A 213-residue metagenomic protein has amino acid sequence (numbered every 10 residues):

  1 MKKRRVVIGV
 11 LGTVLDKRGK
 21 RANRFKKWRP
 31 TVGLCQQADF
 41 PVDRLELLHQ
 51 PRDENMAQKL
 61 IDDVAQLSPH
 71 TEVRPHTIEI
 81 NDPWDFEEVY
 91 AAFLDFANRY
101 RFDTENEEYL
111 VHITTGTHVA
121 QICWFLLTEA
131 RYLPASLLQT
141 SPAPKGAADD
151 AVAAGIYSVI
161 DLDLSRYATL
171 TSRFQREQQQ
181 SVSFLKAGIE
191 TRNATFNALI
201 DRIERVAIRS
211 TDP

Functional and structural regions predicted by a protein language model:
M1-K59, D63-A65: N-terminal beta-strand-loop-alpha-helix module at the start of alpha/beta ligand-binding or catalytic domains
D43-R44, E108, S136: Residues at the starts of beta-strands that form the adenosine-phosphate
E46-E107: A broadly used, surface-exposed interaction patch
A120-R131: Short Gly/Thr/Asp-enriched flexible loops that form oxyanion-binding sites at enzyme active sites
L133-L162: Short, flexible loop segments at boundaries between secondary-structure elements
G155-E190: Conserved ASCE P-loop NTPase core motifs with emphasis on AAA+ ATPases
Q178-P213: AAA+ ATPase active-site-proximal loops
